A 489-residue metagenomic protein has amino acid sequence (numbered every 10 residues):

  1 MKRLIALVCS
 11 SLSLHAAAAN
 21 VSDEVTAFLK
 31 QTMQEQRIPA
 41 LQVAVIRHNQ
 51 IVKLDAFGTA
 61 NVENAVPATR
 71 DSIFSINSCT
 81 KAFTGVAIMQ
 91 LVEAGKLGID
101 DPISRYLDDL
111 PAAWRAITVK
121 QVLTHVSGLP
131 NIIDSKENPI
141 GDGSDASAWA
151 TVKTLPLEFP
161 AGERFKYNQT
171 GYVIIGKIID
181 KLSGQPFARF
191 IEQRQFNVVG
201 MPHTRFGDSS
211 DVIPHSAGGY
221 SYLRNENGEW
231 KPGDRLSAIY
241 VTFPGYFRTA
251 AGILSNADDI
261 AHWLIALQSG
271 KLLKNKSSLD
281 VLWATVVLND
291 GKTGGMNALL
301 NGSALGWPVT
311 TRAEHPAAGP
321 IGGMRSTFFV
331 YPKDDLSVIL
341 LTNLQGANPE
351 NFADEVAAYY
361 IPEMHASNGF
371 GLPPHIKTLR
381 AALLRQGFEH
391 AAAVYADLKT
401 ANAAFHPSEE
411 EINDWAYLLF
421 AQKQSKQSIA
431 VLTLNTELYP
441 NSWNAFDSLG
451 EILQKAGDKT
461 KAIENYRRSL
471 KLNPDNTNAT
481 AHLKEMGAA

Functional and structural regions predicted by a protein language model:
N20-F74, K96-D101, T154: Short, conserved catalytic-motif segment at the N-terminal edge
T26-L29, V43, N49, I73-D100 (+3 more regions): Active-site SXXK
T59-N61, W114-H315, G319-I321: Short, surface-exposed loop or secondary-structure junction motifs that flank catalytic or metal-binding residues
A82, E409, W443-N444, T477-N478: Helix-start (N-cap) detector for alpha-helical repeat units in TPR-like alpha-solenoids, especially tetratricopeptide
V287-T293, L300, L344-I412: Short, gly/Ser/Thr-rich active-site loops of penicillin-recognizing serine hydrolases
